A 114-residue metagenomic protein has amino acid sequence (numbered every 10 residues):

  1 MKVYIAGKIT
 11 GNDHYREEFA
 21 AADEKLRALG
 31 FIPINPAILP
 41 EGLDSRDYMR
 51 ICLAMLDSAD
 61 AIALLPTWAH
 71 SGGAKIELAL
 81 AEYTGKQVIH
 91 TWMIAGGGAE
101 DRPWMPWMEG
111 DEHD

Functional and structural regions predicted by a protein language model:
M1-D114: Conserved catalytic or regulatory cores that recognize and/or transform ribose-phosphate-containing ligands
